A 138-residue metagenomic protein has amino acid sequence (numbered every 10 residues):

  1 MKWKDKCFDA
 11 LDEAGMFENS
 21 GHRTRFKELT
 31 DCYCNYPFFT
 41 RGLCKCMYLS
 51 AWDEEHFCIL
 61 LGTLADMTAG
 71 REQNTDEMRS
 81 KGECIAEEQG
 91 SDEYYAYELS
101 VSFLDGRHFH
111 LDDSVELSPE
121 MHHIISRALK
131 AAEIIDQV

Functional and structural regions predicted by a protein language model:
M1-D92, D105-V138: Extended, charge-biased low-complexity segments that typically form long amphipathic alpha-helices/coiled-coils
E93-Y97: Short, solvent-exposed linear patches
